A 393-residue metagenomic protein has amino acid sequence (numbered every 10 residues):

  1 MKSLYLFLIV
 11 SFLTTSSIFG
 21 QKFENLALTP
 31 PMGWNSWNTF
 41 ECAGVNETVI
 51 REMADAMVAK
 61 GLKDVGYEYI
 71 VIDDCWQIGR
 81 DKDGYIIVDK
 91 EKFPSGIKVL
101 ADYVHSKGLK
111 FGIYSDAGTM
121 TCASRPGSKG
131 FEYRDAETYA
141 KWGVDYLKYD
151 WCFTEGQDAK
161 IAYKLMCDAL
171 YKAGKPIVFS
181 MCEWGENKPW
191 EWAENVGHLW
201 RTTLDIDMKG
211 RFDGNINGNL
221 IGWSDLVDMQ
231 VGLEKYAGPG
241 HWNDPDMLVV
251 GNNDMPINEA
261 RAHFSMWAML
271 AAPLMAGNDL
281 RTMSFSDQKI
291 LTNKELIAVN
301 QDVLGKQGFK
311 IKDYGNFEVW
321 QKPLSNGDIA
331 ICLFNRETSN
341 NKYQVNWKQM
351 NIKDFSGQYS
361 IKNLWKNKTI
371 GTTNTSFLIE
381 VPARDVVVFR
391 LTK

Functional and structural regions predicted by a protein language model:
M1-K22: Bacterial Sec-dependent N-terminal signal peptides
P30-S36, G66-D73, K110-S115, D145-D150 (+7 more regions): Structural recognition of the beta-strand scaffold that forms the well-ordered cores of secreted hydrolase catalytic
C42, M53, M57-G156: Aromatic-lined carbohydrate-binding/catalytic grooves of carbohydrate-active enzymes
L109-S124, Y171-K188: Aromatic-lined carbohydrate-recognition surfaces of secreted/lumenal glycan-active proteins
R134, V178-D279: Glycan-recognition surfaces
A262-I311: Catalytic cores of secreted or luminal carbohydrate-active enzymes
W267-L270, M275-G277, D313-I352: Carbohydrate-binding surface patches
T372-K393: C-terminal beta-strand-rich structural cap/linker in extracellular carbohydrate-active enzymes
